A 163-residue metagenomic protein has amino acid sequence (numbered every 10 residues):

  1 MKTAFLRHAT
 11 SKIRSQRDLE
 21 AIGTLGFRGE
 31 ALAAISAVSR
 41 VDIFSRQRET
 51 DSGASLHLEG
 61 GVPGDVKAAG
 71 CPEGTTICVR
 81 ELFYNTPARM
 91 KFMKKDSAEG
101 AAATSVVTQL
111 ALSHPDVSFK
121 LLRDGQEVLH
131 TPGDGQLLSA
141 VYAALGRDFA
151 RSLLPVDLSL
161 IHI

Functional and structural regions predicted by a protein language model:
M1-I161: N-terminal phosphate-binding caps/lids of nucleotide- and nucleic-acid-binding domains
